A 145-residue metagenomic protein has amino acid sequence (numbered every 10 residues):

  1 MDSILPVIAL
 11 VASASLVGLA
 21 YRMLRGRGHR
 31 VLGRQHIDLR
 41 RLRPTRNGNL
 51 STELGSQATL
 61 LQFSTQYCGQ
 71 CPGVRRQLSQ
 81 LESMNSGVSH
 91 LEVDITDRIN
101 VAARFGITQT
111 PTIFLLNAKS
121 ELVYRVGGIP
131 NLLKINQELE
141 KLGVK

Functional and structural regions predicted by a protein language model:
M1-R43: N-terminal targeting signals for export/organelle localization
L42-L50, S56: Anionic-ligand binding region
L54-Q66: Short active-site neighborhood of thiol/selenol oxidoreductases, capturing the structured segment around
C68-C71, I113: The canonical Cys-X-X-Cys-His
P72-M84: Typically the conserved alpha-helix immediately C-terminal to a functionally engaged Cys/Sec in thioredoxin-like
S86-N100: Thiol-based oxidoreductase modules, predominantly thioredoxin-like and allied folds used for disulfide exchange
G106-F114: Structural micro-motif
L115-K145: Non-catalytic, surface beta->alpha helical segment in thiol-disulfide oxidoreductase systems
